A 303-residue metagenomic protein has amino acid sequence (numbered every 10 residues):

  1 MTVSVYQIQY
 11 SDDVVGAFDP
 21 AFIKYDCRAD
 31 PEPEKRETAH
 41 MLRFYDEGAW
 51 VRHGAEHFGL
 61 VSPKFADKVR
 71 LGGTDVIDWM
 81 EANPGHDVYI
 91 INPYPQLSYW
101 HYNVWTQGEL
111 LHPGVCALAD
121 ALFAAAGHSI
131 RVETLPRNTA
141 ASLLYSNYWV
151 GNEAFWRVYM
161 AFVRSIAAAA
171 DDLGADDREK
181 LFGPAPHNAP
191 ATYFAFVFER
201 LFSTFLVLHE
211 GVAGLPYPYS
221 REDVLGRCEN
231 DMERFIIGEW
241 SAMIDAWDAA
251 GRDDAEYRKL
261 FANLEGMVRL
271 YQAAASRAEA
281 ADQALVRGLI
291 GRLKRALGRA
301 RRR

Functional and structural regions predicted by a protein language model:
M1-R303: ER/Golgi luminal nucleotide-sugar-dependent glycosyltransferases, focusing on the catalytic module
